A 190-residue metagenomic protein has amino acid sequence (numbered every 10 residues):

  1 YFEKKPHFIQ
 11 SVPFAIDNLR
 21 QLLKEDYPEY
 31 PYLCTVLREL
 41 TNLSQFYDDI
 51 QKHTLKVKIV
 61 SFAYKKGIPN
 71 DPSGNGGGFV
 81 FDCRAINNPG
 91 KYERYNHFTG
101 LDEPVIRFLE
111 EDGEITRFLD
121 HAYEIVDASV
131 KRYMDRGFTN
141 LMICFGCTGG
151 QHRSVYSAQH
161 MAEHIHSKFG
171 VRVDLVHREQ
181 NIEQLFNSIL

Functional and structural regions predicted by a protein language model:
F2, H7-L141, N181-E183: C-terminal accessory "lid"/substrate-recognition subdomains
F62, G146-T148, R178: Short loop/turn motifs enriched for small/polar and acidic residues
I68, C147, F186-S188: Functionally engaged cysteine thiol sites
D120, E124-D127, V155-Q159, E163: A generic structural signal for well-ordered alpha-helical surface patches
T139-A162: Catalytic cysteine-centered active loop of the rhodanese-like fold, especially the PTP/DSP P-loop
A162-R172: Post-Walker A helix-loop "phosphate-sensing" segment adjacent to the P-loop in P-loop NTPases
V171-Q180: Short beta-strand-centered segment that lines the nucleotide-binding/catalytic pocket of NTP-utilizing
Q180-L190: C-terminal catalytic histidine-bearing segment of alpha/beta-hydrolase fold enzymes
